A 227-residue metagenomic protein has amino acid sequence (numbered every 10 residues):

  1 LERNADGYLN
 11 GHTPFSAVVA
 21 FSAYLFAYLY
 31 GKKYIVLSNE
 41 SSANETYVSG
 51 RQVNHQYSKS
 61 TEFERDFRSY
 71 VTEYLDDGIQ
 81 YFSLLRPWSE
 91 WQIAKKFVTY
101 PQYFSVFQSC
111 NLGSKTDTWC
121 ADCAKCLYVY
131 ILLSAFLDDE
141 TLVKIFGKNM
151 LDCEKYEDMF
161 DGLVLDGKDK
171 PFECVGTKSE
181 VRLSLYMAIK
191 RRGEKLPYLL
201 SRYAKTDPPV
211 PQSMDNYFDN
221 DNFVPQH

Functional and structural regions predicted by a protein language model:
L1-H227: Nucleotide-activated chemistry modules centered on ATP-dependent adenylation/adenylyltransferase
